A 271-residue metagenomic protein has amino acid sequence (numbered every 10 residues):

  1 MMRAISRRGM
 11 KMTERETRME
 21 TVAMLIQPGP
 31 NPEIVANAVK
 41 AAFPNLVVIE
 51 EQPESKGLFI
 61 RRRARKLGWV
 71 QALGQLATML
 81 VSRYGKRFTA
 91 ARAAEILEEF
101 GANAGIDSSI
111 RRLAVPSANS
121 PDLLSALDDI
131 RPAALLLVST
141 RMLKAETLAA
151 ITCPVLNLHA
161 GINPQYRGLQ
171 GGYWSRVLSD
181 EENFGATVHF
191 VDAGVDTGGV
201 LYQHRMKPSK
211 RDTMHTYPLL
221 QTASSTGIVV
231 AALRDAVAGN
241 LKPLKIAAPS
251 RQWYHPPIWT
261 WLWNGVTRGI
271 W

Functional and structural regions predicted by a protein language model:
R3-W271: One-carbon transfer enzymes
